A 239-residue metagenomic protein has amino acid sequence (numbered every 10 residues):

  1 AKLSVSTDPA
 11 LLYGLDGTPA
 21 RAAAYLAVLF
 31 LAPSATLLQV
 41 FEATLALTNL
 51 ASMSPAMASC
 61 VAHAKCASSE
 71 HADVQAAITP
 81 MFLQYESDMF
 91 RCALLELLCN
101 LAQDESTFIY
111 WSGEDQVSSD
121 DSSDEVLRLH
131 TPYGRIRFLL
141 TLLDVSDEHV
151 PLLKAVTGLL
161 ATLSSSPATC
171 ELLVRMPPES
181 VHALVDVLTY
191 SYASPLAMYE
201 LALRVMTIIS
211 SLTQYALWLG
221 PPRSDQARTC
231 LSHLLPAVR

Functional and structural regions predicted by a protein language model:
A1-D8, V28, F41-A56, C92-F108 (+2 more regions): Alpha-helical solenoid repeat architecture
S4, L12-D16, F30-A32, L38 (+10 more regions): Compositionally biased amphipathic helical and low-complexity segments enriched in hydrophobic
S4-A20, M57-A72, F82-Y85, M89 (+5 more regions): Short, hydrophobic/charged alpha-helical patches characteristic of ARM/HEAT alpha-solenoid repeats and analogous
R21-A22, D73-V74, T162: Surface-exposed beta-strand-to-loop junctions that form interaction patches on eukaryotic regulatory domains
Y25-L38, A76-M89, D124-V126, R137-P151 (+3 more regions): Helix-loop junctions that connect tandem helical modules in alpha-solenoid scaffolds
L26, A43, V61, I78 (+7 more regions): Structural signal for hydrophobic/aromatic residues that build the beta-strand cores of folded beta-sheet domains
L26-P33, A64-A67, D73-V74, L95 (+4 more regions): Residue-level detection of beta-strand scaffold positions
T48, A76, C99, R137-L140 (+4 more regions): Register-specific detector for alpha-helical tandem repeat solenoids, activating on a conserved position within each
